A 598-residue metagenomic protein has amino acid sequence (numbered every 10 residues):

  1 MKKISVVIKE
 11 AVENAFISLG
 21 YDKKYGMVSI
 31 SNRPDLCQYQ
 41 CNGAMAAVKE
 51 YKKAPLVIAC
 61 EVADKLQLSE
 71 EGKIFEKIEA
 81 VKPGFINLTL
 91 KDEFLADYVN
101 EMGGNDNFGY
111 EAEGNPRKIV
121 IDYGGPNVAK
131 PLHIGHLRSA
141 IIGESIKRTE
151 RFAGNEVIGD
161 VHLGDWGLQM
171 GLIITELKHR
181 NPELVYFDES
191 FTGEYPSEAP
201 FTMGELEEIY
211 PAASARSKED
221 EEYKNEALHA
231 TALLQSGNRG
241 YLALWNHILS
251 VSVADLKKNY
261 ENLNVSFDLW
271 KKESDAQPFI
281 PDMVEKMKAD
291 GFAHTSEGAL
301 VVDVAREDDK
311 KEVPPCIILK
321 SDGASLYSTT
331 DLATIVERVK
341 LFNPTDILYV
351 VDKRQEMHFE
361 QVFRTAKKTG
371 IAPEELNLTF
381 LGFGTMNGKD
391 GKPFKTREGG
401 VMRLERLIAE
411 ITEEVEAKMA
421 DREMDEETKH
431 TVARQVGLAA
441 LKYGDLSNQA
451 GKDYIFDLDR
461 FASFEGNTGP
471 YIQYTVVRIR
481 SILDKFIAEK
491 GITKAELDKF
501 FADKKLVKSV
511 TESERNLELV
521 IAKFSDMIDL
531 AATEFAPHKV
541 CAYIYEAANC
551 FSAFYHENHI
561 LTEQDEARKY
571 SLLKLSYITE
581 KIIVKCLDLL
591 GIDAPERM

Functional and structural regions predicted by a protein language model:
M1-A96, E113-M598: Non-catalytic interaction-recognition regions
D97-M102: Short, charged, solvent-exposed linker or helix-capping segments at domain edges/interfaces that act as flexible hinges
G104-E113: Flexible, low-complexity linker/hinge segments
